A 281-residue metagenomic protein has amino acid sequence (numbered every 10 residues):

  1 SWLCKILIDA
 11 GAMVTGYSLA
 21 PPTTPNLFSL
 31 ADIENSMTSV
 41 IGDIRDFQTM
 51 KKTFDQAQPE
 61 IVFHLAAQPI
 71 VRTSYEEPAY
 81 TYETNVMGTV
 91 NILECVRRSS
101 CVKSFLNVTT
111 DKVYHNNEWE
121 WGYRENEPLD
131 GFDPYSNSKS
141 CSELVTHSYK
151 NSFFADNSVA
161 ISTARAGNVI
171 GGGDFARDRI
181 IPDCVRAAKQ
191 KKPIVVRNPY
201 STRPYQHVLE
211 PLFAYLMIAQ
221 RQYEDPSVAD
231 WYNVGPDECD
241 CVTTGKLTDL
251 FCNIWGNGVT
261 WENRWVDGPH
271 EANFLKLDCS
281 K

Functional and structural regions predicted by a protein language model:
S1-A166: N-terminal Rossmann-like NAD(P)+-binding domain of SDR-like oxidoreductases, especially those catalyzing
L3-A12, G16, G42, N168 (+1 more regions): C-terminal substrate-binding subdomain of Rossmann-fold SDR/epimerase-dehydratase oxidoreductases
D46, G88, I180, T243 (+1 more regions): Residue-level preference for nonpolar/small residues embedded in alpha-helices
T49, Y80, M87, I180 (+2 more regions): Residue-level recognition of oxygen-bearing side chains
G171: Flexible loop/cap residues within protein kinase catalytic domains
